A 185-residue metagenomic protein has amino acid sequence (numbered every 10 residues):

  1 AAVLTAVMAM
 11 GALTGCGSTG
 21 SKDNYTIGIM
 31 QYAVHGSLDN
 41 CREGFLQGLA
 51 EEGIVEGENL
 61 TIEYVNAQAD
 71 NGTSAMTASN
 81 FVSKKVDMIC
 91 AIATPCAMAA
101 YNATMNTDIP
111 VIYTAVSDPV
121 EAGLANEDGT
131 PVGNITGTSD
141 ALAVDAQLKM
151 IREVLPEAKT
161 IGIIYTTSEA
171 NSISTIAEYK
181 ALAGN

Functional and structural regions predicted by a protein language model:
A1-T26, E51-V55: Short, low-complexity disordered leader/linker segments with a strong preference for bacterial N-terminal type II
T26-E52, E63-G72, S168-S172: Extracytoplasmic "Venus flytrap"
I27, F45, T136-A183: An alpha-beta-alpha
S37, C41-G48, T73-T77, K85 (+4 more regions): Stable alpha-helical elements in mature extracytoplasmic
L46, A50-I54, V82-V86, Y101-M105 (+2 more regions): Sec-exported extracytoplasmic/periplasmic mature domains
A50-S74, N134-I135, G162, L182-N185: Short beta-strand elements in bilobed, periplasmic/extracellular small-molecule ligand-binding domains
E63-N126: Beta-alpha junction/loop-to-helix N-cap segments that form part of ligand/metal-binding clefts
D128-T138: Rossmann-fold dehydrogenase core element
